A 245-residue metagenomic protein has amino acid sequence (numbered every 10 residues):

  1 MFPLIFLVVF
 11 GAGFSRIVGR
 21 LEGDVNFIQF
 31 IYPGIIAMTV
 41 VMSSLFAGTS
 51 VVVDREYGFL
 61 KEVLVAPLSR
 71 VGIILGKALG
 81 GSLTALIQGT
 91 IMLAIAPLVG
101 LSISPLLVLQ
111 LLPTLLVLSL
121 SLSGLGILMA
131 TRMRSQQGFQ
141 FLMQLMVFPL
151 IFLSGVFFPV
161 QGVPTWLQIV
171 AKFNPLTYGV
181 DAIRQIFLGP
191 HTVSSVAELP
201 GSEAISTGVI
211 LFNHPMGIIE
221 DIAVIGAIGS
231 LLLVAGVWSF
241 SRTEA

Functional and structural regions predicted by a protein language model:
M1-L4, Y32, A66, L112 (+4 more regions): Hydrophobic alpha-helix-in-membranes signature
F2-A12, R16, F27-V99, I151: Hydrophobic alpha-helical transmembrane segments of multi-pass membrane transport proteins
F6, A37-V40, L122, G126 (+3 more regions): Hydrophobic residues within membrane-embedded alpha-helical segments of Major Facilitator Superfamily
G11-A12, Q185-A245: Alpha-helical transmembrane segments of multi-pass membrane transporters/translocases
A12-R16, A130-P190: Transmembrane helix segments
G13, I17-E22, V99, I103 (+6 more regions): Membrane-interfacial segments
S44-G48, V52, E56, L125 (+3 more regions): Membrane-embedded alpha-helices of multi-pass transport/permease systems
R70-Q144, F148-L150, N213, G217-I222 (+2 more regions): Alpha-helical transmembrane segments and their short interhelical loops
